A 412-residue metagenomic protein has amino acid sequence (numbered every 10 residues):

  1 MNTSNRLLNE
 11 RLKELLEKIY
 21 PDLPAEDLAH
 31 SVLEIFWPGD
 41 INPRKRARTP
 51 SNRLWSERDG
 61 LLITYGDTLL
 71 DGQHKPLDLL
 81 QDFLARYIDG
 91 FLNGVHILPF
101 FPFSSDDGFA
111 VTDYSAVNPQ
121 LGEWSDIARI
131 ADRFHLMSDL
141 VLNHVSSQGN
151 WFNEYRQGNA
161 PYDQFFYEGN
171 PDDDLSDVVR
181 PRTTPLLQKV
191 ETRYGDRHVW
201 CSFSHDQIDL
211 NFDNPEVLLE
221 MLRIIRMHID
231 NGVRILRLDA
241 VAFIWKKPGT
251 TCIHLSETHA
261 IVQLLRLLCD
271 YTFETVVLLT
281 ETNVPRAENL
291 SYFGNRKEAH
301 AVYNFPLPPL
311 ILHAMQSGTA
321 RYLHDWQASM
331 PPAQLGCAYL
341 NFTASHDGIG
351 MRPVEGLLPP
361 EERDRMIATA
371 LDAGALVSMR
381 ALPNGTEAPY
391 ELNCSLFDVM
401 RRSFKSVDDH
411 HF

Functional and structural regions predicted by a protein language model:
N2-F412: Active-site and adjacent substrate-binding regions of carbohydrate-active enzymes
